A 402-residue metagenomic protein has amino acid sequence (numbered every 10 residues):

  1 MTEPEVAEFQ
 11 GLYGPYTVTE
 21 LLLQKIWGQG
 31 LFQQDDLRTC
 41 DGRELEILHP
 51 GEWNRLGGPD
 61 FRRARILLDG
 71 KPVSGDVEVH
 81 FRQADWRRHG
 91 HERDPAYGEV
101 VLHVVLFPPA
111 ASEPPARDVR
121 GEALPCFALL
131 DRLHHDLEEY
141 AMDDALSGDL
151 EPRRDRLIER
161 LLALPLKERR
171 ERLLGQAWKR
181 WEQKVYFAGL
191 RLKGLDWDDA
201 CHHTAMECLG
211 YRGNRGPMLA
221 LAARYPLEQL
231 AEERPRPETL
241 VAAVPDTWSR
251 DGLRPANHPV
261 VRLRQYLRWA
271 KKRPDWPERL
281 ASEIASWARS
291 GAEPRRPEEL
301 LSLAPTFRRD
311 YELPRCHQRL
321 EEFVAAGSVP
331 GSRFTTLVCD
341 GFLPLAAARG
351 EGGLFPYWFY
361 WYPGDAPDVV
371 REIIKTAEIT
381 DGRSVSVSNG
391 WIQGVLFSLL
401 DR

Functional and structural regions predicted by a protein language model:
E5-E46: Short Lys/Arg-enriched alpha/beta "domain-start" segment
R65-D76: Active-site beta-strand-loop-beta-strand hairpin of nuclease catalytic cores that positions key catalytic residues
S74-R82, H103-V105: Active-site ExK catalytic segment of metal-dependent nucleases
R82-G90: Short acidic (Asp/Glu) patches
R93: Divalent-cation
V104-L227: Internal, well-ordered alpha/beta segment that forms a basic, Gly-enriched binding/recognition surface
L174-D401: Hydrophobic, aromatic-lined core segments that form the binding pocket/scaffold for planar heteroaromatic ligands
